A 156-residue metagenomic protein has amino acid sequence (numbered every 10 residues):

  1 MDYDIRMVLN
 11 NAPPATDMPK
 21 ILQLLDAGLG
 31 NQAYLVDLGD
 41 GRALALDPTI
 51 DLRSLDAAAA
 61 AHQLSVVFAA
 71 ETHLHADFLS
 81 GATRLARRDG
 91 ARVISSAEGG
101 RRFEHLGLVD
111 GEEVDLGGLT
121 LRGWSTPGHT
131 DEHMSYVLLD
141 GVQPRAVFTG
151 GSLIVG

Functional and structural regions predicted by a protein language model:
Y3-I5, L9-N10: Short, positively charged and aromatic/hydrophobic N-terminal segments
N11-L64, S135-G150: Conserved beta-strand hairpin/beta-sheet module of binuclear metal-dependent hydrolase folds, prominently
L29-G30, I50-P127, L139-D140, P144-R145: Active-site HxH/HxHxD metal-binding segment of metal-dependent hydrolases
H73, T130, G151: Conserved functional loop/turn residues at catalytic and ligand-binding sites
A76, E132, I154: Short active-site segment of divalent metal-dependent hydrolases/proteases that encodes the spacing between
P127-M134: Active-site glycine- and acidic-residue-rich loops that bind and position anionic ligands or nucleotide-like cofactors
G150-G156: Active-site gating loops and adjacent loop-to-helix segments of metal-dependent hydrolytic enzymes
